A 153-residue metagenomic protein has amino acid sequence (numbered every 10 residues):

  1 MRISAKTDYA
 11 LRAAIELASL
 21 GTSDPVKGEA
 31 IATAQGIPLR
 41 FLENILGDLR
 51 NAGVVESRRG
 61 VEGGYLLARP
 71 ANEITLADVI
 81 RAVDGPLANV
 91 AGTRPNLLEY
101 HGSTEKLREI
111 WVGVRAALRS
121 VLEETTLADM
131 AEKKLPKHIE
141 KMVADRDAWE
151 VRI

Functional and structural regions predicted by a protein language model:
A10-T22: Short amphipathic alpha-helical interface segments
V26-G36: A short alpha-helical element within helix-turn-helix/winged-helix DNA-binding domains across DNA-binding proteins
T33, R50-N51: Alpha-helical residues within the helix-turn-helix
R40: Key DNA-contact positions within bacterial/archaeal DNA-binding proteins
G53-L67: Beta-hairpin "wing" of winged helix-turn-helix
A71-N96, R108, V112-A116: Conserved segment of winged-helix/HTH DNA-binding domains
P95-I153: C-terminal regulatory/oligomerization modules of transcriptional regulators
